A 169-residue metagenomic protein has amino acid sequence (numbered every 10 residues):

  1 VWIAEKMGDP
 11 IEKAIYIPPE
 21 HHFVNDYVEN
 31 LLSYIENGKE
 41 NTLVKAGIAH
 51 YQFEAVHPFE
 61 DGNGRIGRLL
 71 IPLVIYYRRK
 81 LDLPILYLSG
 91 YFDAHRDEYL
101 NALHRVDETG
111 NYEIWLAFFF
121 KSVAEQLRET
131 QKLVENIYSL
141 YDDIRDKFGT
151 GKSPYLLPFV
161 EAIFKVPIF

Functional and structural regions predicted by a protein language model:
V1-F169: FIC/Doc superfamily catalytic core
